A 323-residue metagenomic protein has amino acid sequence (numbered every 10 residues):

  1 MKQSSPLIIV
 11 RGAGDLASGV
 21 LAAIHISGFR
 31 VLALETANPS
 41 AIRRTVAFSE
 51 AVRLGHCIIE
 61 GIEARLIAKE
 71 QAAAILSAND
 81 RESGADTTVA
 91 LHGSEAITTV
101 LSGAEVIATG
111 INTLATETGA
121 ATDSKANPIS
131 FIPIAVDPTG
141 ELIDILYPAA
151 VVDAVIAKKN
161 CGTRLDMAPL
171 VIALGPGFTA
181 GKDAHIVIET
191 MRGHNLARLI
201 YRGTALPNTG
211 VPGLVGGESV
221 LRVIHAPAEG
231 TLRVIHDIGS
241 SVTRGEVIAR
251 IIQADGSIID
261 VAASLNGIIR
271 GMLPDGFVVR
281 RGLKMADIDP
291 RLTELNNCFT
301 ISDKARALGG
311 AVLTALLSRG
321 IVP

Functional and structural regions predicted by a protein language model:
K2-E117, D123-P323: Well-ordered secondary-structure scaffolds
